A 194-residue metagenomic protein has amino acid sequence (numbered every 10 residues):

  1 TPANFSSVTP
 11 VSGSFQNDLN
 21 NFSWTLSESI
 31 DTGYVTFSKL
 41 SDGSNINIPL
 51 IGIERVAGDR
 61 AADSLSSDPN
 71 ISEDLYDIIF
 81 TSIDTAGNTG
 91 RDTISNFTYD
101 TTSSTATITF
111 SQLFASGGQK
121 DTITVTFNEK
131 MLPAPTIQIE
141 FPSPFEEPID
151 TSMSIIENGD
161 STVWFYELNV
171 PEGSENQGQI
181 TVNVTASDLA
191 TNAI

Functional and structural regions predicted by a protein language model:
T1-N4, I94-T107, D188: Flexible, low-complexity linkers/stalks enriched in Thr/Pro that connect modular domains
S12-D18, L113-Q119: Short, solvent-exposed loop/linker segments at the N-terminal edge of repeated beta-sheet extracellular domains
S23, S27-N47, D121-I155: Short, surface-exposed alpha-helix to beta-strand junction/turn motifs within ectodomains of secreted and cell-envelope
E54-L65, N158-N169: Aromatic sugar-binding surface patches on proteins that engage polysaccharides or sugar-phosphate polymers
S66-L75, N169-Q179: Surface-exposed, short loops/turns at beta-strand junctions within beta-sandwich domains
F80-S82, V184-A186: Conserved structural position at the C-terminal beta-strand of extracellular beta-sandwich adhesion modules
A86-D92, L189-I194: Beta-sandwich strand segments
